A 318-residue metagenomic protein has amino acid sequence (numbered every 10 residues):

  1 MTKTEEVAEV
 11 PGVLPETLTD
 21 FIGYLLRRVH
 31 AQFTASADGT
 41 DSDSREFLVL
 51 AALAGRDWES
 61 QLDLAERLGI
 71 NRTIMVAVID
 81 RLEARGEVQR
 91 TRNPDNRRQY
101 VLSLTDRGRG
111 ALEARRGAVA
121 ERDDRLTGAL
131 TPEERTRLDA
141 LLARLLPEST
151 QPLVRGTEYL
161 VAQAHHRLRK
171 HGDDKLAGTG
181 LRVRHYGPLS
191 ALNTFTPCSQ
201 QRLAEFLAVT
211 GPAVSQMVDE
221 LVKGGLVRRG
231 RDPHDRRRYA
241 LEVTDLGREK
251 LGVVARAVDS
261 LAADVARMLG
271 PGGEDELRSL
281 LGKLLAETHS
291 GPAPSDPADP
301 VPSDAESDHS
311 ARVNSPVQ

Functional and structural regions predicted by a protein language model:
M1-T40, G128, P132-T179, S303-S307 (+2 more regions): N-terminal leader segment of winged-helix/HTH proteins
Y24, R28, Q32, A54-G55 (+15 more regions): Alpha-helical structural segments
Y24-R27, A31-I74, I79, R85 (+4 more regions): N-terminal helix-turn-helix DNA-binding core of bacterial DNA-binding proteins
I74, Q99, A213: Residues in the helix-turn-helix
R81-T136, M217-S279: Charged, amphipathic alpha-helical coiled-coil/dimerization segments
V183, E205, T210-P212, Q216 (+2 more regions): Intrinsic, low-complexity N-terminal interaction/targeting segments
S290, S295-S303, S310: Ser/Thr/Pro-rich low-complexity tandem-repeat tracts
